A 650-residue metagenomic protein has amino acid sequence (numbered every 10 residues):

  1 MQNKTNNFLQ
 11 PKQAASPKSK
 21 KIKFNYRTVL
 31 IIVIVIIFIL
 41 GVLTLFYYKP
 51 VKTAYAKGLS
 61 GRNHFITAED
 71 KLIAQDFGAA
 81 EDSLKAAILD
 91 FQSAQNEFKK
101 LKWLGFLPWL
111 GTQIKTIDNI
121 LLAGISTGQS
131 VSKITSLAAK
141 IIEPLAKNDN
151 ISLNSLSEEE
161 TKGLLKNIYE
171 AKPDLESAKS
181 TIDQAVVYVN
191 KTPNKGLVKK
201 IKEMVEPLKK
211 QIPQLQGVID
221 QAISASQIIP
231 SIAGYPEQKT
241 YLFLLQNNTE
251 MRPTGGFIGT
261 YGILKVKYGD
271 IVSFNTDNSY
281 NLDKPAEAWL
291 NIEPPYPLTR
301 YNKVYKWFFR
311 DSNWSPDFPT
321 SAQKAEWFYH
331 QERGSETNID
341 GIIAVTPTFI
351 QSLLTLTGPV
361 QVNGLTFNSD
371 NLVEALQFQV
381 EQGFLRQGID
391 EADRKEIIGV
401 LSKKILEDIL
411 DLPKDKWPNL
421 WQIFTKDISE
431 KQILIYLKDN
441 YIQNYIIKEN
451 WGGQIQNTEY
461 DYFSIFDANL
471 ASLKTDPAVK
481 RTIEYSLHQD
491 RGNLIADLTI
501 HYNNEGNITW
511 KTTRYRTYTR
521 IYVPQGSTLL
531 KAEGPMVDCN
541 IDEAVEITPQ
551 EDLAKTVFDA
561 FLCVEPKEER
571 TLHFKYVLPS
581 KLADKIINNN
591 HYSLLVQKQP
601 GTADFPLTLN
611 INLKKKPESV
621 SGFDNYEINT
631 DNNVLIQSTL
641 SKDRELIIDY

Functional and structural regions predicted by a protein language model:
Q2-F8, K21-Y26, I32, F46-L609: Non-catalytic, solvent-exposed segments at the cell envelope interface
I31-I39: N-terminal export/membrane-targeting signals
F38-F46: Hydrophobic alpha-helical membrane-insertion segments, chiefly the h-region of N-terminal signal peptides
L529-E533, P617-D624: Change to "...patches in solvent-exposed regions of secreted, membrane-anchored, or virion-exposed structural
E565-E569, N629-I647: Solvent-exposed, conformationally flexible loop/turn segments
L578, L646-D649: Surface-exposed interaction regions enriched in Ser/Thr/Asp/Glu that occur as long low-complexity tracts or repetitive
